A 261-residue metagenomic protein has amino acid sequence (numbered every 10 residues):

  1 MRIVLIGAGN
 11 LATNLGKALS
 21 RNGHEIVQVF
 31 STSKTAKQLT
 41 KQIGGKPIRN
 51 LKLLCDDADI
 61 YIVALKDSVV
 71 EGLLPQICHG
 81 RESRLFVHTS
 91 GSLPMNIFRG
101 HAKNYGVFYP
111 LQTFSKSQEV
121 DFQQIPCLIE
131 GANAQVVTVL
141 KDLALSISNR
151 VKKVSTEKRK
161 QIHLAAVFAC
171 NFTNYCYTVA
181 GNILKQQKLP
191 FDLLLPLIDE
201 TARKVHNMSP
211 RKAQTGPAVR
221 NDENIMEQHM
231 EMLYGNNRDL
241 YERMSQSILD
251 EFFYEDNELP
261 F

Functional and structural regions predicted by a protein language model:
M1, H24-Q28, D57-Y61, R81-F86 (+1 more regions): Short active-site oxyanion
M1-L53: NAD(P)+-binding Rossmann beta1-loop-alpha1 motif at the extreme N-terminus of oxidoreductases
L5-I6, V63, I129: Hydrophobic Val/Ile/Leu positions in short beta-strands of Rossmann-like dinucleotide-binding domains
T13, K17-R21, P75, H79 (+1 more regions): Short, well-ordered alpha-helices that flank and scaffold nucleotide-derived cofactor binding pockets
E25, Q38, Q42, E119-Q161 (+1 more regions): Internal alpha-helical scaffold of NAD(P)-dependent oxidoreductase catalytic cores
K34-E119: Rossmann-like NAD(P)(H) cofactor-binding subdomain of soluble oxidoreductases
D192-F261: NAD(P)-dependent Rossmann-like dehydrogenase/reductase catalytic/cofactor-binding core
